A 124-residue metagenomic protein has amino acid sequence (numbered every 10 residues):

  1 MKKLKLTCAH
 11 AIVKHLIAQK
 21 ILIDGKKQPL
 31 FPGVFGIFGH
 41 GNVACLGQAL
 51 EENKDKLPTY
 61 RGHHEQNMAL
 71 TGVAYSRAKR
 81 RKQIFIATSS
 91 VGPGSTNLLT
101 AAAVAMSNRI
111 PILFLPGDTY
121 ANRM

Functional and structural regions predicted by a protein language model:
K2-M124: N-terminal alpha/beta PP-like core and its mobile active-site loop of ThDP/TPP-dependent enzymes
